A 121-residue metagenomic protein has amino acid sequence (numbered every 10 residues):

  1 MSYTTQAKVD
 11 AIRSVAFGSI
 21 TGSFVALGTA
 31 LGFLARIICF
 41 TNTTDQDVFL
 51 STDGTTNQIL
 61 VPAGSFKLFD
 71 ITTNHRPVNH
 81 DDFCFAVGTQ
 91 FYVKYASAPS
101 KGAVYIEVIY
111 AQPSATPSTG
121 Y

Functional and structural regions predicted by a protein language model:
M1-F24, Y95-Y121: C-terminal interaction-tip segments
A26-A30, G64-Q90: Beta-sandwich interaction modules
L31-I37: Extended extracellular/luminal ectodomain segments enriched in beta-structured repeat modules
R36, D82-V104: Noncatalytic modules at the cell exterior or secretory-pathway interfaces, chiefly beta-strand-rich lectin/adhesion
C39-T44, Y95: Asparagine-centered strand-capping/turn motif at beta-strand->loop junctions
T44-L60: Short, surface-exposed beta-strand/strand-loop-strand elements in extracellular ectodomains
